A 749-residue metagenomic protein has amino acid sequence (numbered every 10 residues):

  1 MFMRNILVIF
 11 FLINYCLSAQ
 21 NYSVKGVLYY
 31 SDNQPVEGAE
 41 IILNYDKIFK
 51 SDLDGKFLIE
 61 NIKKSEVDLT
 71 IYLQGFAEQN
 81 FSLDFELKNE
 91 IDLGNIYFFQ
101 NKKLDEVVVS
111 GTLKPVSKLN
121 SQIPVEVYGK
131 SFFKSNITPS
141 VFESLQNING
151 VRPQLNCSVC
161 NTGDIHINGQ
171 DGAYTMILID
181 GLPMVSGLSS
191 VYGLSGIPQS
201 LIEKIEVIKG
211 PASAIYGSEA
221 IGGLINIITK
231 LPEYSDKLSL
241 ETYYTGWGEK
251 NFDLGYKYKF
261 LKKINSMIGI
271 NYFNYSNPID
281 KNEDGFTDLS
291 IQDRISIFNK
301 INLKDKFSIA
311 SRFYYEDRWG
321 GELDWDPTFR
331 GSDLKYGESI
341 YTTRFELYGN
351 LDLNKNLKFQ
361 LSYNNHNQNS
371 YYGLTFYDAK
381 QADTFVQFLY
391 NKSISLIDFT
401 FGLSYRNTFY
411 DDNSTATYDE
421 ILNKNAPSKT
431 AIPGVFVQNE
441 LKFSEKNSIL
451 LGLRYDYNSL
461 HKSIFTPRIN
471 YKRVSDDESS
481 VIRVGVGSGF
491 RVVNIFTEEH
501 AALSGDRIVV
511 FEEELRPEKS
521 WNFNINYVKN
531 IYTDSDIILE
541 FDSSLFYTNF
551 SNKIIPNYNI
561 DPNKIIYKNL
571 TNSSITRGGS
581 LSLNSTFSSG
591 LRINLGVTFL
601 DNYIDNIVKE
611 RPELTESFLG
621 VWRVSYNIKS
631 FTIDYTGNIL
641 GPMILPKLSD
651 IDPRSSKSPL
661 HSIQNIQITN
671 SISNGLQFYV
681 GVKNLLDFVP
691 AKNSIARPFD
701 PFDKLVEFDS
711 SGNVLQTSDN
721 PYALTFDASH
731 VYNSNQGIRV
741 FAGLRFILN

Functional and structural regions predicted by a protein language model:
Y72-F76, E86-K134, G172: Short, acidic, small-residue-rich periplasmic hinge/interaction motif at the N-terminus of Gram-negative outer-membrane
D92-I96, V141-S144, N161-H166, G193-P198 (+4 more regions): N-terminal periplasmic accessory domains that precede and gate Gram-negative outer-membrane beta-barrel machines
F142-P183, E203: Extracytoplasmic beta-strand/coil segments of soluble accessory domains associated with Gram-negative outer-membrane
H166, L182-K209, E512: Short acidic/polar hinge/loop motifs at secondary-structure boundaries that mediate gating or recognition
K263, N354-S370, V474-D476, R483 (+2 more regions): Membrane-embedded beta-barrel scaffold of Gram-negative outer-membrane proteins
Y275-F298, K304-L357, Y363-A382: Flexible loop and strand-edge segments within Gram-negative outer membrane beta-barrel domains
K442-I449, F541, F546-N549, K568-L648 (+1 more regions): Gram-negative outer-membrane beta-barrel transporters
I593, G641-P646, N670-N749: C-terminal beta-signal and adjacent terminal beta-strands/loops of Gram-negative outer-membrane beta-barrel proteins
